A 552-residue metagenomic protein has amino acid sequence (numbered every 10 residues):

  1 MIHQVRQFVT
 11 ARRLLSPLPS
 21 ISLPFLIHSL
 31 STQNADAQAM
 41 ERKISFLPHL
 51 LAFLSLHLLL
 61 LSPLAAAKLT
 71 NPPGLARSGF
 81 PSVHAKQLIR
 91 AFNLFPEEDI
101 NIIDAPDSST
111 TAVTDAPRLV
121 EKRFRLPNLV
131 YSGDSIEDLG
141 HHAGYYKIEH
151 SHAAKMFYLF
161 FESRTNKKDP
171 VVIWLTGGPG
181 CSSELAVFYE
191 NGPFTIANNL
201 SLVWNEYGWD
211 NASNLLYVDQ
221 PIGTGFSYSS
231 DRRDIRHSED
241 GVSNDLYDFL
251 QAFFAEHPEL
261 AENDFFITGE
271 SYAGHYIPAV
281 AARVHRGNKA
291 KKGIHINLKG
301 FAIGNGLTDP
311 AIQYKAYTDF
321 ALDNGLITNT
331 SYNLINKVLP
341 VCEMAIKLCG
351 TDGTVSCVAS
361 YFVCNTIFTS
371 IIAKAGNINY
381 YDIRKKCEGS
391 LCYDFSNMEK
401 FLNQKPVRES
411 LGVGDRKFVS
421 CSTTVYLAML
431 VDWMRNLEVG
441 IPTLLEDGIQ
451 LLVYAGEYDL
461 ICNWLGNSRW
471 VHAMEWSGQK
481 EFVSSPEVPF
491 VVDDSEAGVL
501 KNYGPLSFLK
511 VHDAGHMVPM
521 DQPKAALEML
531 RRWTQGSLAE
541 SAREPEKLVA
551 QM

Functional and structural regions predicted by a protein language model:
M1-S55, G293: Classical eukaryotic N-terminal signal peptides for Sec-dependent ER targeting/secretion, especially the positively
D36-M552: Terminal and linker regions of secretory-pathway proteins
